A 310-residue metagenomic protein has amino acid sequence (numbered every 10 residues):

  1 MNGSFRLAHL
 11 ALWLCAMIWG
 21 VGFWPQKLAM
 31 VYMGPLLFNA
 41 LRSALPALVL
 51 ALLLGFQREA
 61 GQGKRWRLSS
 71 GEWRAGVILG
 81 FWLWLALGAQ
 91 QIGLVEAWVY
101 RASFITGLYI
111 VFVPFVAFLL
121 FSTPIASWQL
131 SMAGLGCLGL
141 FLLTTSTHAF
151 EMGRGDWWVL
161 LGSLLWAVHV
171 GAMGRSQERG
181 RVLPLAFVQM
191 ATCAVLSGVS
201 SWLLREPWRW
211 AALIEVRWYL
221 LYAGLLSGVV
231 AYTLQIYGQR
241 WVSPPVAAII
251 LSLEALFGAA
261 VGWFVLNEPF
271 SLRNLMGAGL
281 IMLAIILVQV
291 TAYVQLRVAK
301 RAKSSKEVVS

Functional and structural regions predicted by a protein language model:
M1-A40, F81, L85, A89 (+3 more regions): Glycine-/small-residue-enriched transmembrane alpha-helix faces in small-molecule transporters and effluxers
R6-A11, L37-F56, W73-R74, Q129-L138 (+3 more regions): Hydrophobic alpha-helical transmembrane segments of multi-pass integral membrane proteins, especially transporters
A16, N39-L41, A102-Y109, M173-A194 (+1 more regions): Helix-helix packing/entry segments at the starts of transmembrane helices
G22-F23, A51-T106, L142, G224-V242: Specific transmembrane alpha-helical segments of multi-pass solute transporters/efflux pumps, especially DMT/EamA
W24-Y32, Q62-K64, V95, L142-R154 (+2 more regions): Membrane-interface helix termini and inter-helical loops of multi-pass transporters
M30, L94-V95, F121, Q177 (+2 more regions): Helix-capping/transition residues at the boundaries of transmembrane alpha-helices and the short helical linkers
V49-Q57, Y109-S131, L256-L275: C-terminal transmembrane-helix exit sites in multi-pass transporters
L50, I125-T145, S163-W166, S197 (+2 more regions): Hydrophobic transmembrane alpha-helices of multi-pass small-molecule transport proteins
